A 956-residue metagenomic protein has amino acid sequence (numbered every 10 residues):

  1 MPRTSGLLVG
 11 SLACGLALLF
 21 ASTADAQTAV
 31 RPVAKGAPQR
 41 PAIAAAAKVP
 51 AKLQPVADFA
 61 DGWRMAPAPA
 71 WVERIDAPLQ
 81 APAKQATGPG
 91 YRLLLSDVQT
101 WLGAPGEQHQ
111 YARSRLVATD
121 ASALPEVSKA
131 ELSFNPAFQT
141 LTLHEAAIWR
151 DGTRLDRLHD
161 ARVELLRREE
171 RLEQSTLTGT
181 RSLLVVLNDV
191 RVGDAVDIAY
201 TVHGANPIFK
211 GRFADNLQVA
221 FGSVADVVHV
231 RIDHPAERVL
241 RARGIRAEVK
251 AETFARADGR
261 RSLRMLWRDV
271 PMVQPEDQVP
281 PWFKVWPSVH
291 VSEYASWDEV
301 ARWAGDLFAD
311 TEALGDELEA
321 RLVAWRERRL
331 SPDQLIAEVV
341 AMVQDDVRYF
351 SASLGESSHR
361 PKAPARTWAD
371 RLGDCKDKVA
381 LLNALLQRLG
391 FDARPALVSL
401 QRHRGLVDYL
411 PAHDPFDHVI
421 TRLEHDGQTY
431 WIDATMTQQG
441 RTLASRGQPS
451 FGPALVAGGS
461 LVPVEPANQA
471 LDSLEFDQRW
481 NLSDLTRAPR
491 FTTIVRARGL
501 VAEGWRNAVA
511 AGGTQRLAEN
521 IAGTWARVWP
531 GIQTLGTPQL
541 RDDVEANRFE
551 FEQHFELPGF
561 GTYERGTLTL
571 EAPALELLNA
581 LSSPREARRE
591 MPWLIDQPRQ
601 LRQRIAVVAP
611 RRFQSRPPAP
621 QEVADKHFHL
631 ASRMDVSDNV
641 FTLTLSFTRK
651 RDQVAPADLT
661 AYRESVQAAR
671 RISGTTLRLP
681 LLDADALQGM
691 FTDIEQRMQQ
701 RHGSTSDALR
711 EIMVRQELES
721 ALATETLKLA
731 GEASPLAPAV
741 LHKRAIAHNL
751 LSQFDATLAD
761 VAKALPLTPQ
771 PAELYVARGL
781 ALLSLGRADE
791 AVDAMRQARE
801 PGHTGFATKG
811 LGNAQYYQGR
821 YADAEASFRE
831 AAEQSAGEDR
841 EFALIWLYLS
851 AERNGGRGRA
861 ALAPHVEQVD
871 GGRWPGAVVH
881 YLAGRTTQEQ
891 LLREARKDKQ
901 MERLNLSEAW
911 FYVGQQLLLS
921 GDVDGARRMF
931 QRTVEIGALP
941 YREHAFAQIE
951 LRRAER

Functional and structural regions predicted by a protein language model:
R31, K35-G36, R40-T705: A sensor for short, sequence-defined functional sites
L718, A723-L727, V761, M795 (+2 more regions): Hydrophobic/aromatic packing residues within the alpha-helices of TPR/SEL1-like helical repeat arrays
L718-E719, F754, A788, Y821 (+1 more regions): TPR-repeat structural position
A721-A723, T757, A791, A824 (+1 more regions): Single-residue signature of alpha-solenoid repeat helices
A730-E732, K763-P766, R796-E800, E833 (+1 more regions): Conserved structural position within tetratricopeptide repeats
A739, E773, F806-A807, F842-L844 (+3 more regions): Start-of-helix register in tetratricopeptide repeats
K743, A777, G810-L811, W846 (+1 more regions): Canonical tetratricopeptide repeat
L750, S784-L785, Y817-Q818, R853 (+2 more regions): Register position in tetratricopeptide repeats
